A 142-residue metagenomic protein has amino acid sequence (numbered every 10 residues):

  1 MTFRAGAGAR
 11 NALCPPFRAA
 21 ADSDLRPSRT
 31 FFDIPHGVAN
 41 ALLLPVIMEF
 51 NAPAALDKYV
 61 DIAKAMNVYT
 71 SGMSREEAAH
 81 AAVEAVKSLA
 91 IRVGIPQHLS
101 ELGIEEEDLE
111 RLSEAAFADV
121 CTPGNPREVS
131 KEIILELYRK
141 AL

Functional and structural regions predicted by a protein language model:
M1-A19: A conserved active-site cap/scaffold subdomain adjacent to cofactor or substrate pockets
T2-G6, L25, L44, V86 (+3 more regions): Short alpha-helical scaffolding segments that buttress acidic/His motifs in well-ordered protein cores
F3, M66-G72, R111, K140-A141: Short, mixed-charge aromatic SLiMs
G8-C14, P27-I34: A short glycine/serine-rich beta->alpha loop
P16-A19, A39, V129: A generic structural signal for residues located within well-ordered alpha-helices of large catalytic or ligand-binding
S28-D108, P123: Gly/Pro-rich interdomain helix-loop hinge
E105-L142: Short, amphipathic C-terminal "tail helix"
